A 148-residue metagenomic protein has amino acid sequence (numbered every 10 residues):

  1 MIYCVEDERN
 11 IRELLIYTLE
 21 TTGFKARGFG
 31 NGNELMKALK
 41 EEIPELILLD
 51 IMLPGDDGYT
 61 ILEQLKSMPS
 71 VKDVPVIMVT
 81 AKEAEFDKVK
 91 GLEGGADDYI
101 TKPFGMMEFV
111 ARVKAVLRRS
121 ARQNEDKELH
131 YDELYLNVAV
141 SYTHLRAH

Functional and structural regions predicted by a protein language model:
V5-E6, F29, I47, I100: Conserved sequence signature across two-component system core domains
E8-R27: Two-component/phosphorelay signaling modules centered on CheY-like receiver
G28-L46: Acidic, metal-coordinating helix/loop segments flanking the phosphotransfer/catalytic sites of two-component signaling
G30, L53-D56, L65, F86: Hydrophobic residue at a beta-alpha junction that N-caps the helix immediately following a catalytic beta-strand/loop
L49-D50, V79: Active-site T/S-Asp motif of two-component receiver
E63-M68, D73-H130: Basic, amphipathic DNA-recognition helix from helix-turn-helix-like DNA-binding domains
T143-H148: Conserved small/polar residues in nucleotide/adenosyl-binding loops
